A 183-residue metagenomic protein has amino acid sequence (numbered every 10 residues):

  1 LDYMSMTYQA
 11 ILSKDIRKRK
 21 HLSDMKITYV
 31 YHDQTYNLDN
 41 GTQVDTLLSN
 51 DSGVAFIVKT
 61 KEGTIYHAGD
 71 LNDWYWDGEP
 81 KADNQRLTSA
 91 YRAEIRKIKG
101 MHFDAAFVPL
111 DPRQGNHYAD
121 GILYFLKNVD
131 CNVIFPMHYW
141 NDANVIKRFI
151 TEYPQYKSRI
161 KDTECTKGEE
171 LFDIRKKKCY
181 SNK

Functional and structural regions predicted by a protein language model:
L1, Q9-D15, Y66-D70, Q85-R86 (+4 more regions): Active-site neighborhood of phospho(di)ester-bond hydrolases with catalytic His/Asp-centered motifs
L1-Y3, D77, N116-Y118: Active-site-adjacent loop/helix micro-motif of nuclease/hydrolase catalytic cores
L1-Y36: Active-site HxH/HxHxD metal-binding segment of metal-dependent hydrolases
D2, K97-I98, F125-N128: A general structural signal for stabilizing positions within well-ordered secondary structure
L22-L38, Y118-K183: Binuclear metal-ion centers of metallo-dependent hydrolases, dominated by the metallo-beta-lactamase
M25-H102, K167-K183: Core dinuclear metal-dependent hydrolase active-site scaffold
S49-N50, R113-N116: Active-site glycine- and acidic-residue-rich loops that bind and position anionic ligands or nucleotide-like cofactors
A90-R96, G115-Y124: A short, acidic, amphipathic alpha-helical segment used as a generic capping/interface helix at domain edges
